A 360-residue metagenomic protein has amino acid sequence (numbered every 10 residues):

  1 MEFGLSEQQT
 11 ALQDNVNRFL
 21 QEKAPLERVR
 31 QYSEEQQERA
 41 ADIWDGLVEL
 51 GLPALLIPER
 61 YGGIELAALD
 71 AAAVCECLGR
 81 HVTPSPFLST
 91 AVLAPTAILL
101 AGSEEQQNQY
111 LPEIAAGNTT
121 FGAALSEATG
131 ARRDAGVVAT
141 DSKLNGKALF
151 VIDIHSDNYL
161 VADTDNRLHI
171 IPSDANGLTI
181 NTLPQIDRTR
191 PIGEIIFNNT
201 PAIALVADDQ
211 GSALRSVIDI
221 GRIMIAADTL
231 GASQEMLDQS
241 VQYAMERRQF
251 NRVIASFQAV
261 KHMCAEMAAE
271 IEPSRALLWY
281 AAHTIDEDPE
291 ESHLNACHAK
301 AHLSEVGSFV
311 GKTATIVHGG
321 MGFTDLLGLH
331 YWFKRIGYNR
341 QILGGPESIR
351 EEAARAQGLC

Functional and structural regions predicted by a protein language model:
M1-H81, A101-Q106, E113, G117-N118 (+1 more regions): Alpha-helical interface subdomain recognition
T83-E104: N-terminal glycine-rich flavin-associated loop
A94, G117-T119, R133-A135, H155-D157 (+5 more regions): A generic structural signal for well-ordered coil/turn residues at beta-strand boundaries that shape enzyme active-site
A101-E104, S142, T164-N166, S173-N176 (+1 more regions): Short loop segments at secondary-structure junctions
A116-A128, V161-A162: A short, Trp-centered hydrophobic/proline-enriched beta-strand micro-motif
A124, N145-L178, L183: A short core secondary-structure module
A131-N145: Cytochrome P450 C-terminal beta-domain/meander region
R132-A135, F150-V151, S173-L205: Flexible, small-/acidic-enriched active-site or ligand-binding loops
